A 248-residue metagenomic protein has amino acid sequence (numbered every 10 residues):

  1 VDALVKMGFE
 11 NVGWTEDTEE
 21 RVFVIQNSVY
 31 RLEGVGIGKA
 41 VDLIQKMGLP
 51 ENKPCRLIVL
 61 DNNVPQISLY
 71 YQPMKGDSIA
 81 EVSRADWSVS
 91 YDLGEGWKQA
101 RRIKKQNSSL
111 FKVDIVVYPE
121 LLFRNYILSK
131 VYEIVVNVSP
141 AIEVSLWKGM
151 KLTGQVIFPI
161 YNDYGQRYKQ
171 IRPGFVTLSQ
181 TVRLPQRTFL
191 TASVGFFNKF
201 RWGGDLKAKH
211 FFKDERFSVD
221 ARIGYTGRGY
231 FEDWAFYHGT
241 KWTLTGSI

Functional and structural regions predicted by a protein language model:
V1-E10, N52-D114, L122: Polar/charged, Gly/Pro-rich intrinsically disordered segments
D2-V24: Short edge beta-strands and adjacent turn/loop segments
V24-N27, I115-L128, L152-I160, P185-F197 (+2 more regions): Transmembrane beta-strand segments that form the barrel wall of outer-membrane beta-barrel proteins
L32-K53: Short, non-transmembrane amphipathic alpha-helical segments
I37-G38, K46, K105-T177: Transmembrane beta-barrel domains of Gram-negative outer membranes and organellar outer membranes
S108-K112, V131-V135, K169-P173, R183-P185 (+3 more regions): Transmembrane beta-barrel outer-membrane domains
V136-L146, I171-L184, G203-I223, L244-I248: Feature captures outer-membrane beta-barrel proteins of Gram-negative bacteria and organelles
I160-K169, F200, A221-I248: Outer-membrane beta-barrel translocator/channel fold
